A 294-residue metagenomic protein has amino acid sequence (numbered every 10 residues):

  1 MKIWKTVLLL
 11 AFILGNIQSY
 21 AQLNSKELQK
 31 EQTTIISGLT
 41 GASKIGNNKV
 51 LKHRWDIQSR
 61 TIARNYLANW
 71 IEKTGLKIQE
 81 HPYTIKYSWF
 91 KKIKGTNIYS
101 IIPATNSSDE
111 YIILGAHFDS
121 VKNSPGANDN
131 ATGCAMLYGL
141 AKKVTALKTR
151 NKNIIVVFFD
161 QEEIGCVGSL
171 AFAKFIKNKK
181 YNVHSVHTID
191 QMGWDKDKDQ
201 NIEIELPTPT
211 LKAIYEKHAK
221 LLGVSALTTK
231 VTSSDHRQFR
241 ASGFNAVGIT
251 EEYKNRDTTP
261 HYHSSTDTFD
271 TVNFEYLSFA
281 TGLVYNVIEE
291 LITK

Functional and structural regions predicted by a protein language model:
V7-N16: Bacterial N-terminal signal peptides
Q22-T61, D119-S120, I189, D257-T268 (+1 more regions): N-terminal capping segment at the start of a domain
E27-G38, Q58-I78, T132-G139, K143 (+8 more regions): Extracytoplasmic/secreted proteins, especially bacterial periplasmic and envelope-associated proteins
G38, Q79-E80, N97-I101, Y111-G115 (+8 more regions): Structural recognition of the beta-strand scaffold that forms the well-ordered cores of secreted hydrolase catalytic
G41-P103: A non-catalytic alpha/beta surface segment that caps or lines the substrate-entry region of metallo-dependent hydrolase
T84-S88, T105-S107, F118-K122, Q161-G165 (+4 more regions): Solvent-exposed loop/turn segments at secondary-structure junctions within structured extracellular/periplasmic domains
K94-G95, S120-L222, A226-T228, H236: Acidic/histidine-rich catalytic neighborhood of metal-dependent amide-processing enzymes
D197-K294: Active-site-adjacent substrate-binding region of metalloamidase/peptidase-like peptide-processing proteins
